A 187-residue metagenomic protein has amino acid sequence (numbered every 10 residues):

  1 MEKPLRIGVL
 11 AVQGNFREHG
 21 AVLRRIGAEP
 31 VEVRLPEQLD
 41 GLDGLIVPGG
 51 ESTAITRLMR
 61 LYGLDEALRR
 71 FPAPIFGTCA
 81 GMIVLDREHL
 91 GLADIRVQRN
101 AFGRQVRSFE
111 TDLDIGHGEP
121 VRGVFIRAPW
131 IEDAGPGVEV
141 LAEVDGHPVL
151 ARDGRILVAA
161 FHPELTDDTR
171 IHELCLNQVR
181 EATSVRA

Functional and structural regions predicted by a protein language model:
M1-L61, A80, T169-E173, N177-A187: N-terminal beta1-alpha1 cap of cysteine-dependent amidohydrolase-like domains
E2-K3, D40-G41, F71-P72, E119 (+2 more regions): Residue-level preference for short coil/turn positions at secondary-structure junctions
G20-L23, Q38-G41, L85, D133-P136 (+1 more regions): Short loop/helix-cap segments at secondary-structure boundaries that form the rim of catalytic
E29-V31, I75, I156: Hydrophobic anchor at the start of a short beta-strand that flanks the dinucleotide cofactor-binding loop
G44-V47, P74-I75, L90, G123 (+2 more regions): A residue-level structural signature of the nucleotidyltransferase/glycosyltransferase Rossmann-like core
E51-L113: Cysteine-nucleophile active-site neighborhood
R99-A187: Amide-donor transfer/coupling interface in amidating biosynthetic enzymes
